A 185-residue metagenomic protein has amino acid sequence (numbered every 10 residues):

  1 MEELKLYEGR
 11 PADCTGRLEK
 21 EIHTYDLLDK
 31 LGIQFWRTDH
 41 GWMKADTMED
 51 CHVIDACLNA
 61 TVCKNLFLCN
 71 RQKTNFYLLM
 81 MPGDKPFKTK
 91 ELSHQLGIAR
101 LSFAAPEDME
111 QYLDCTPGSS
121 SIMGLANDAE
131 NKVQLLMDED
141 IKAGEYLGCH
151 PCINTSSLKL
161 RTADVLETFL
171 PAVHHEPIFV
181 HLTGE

Functional and structural regions predicted by a protein language model:
M1-E185: Extended, low-hydrophobicity, polar/charged segments
